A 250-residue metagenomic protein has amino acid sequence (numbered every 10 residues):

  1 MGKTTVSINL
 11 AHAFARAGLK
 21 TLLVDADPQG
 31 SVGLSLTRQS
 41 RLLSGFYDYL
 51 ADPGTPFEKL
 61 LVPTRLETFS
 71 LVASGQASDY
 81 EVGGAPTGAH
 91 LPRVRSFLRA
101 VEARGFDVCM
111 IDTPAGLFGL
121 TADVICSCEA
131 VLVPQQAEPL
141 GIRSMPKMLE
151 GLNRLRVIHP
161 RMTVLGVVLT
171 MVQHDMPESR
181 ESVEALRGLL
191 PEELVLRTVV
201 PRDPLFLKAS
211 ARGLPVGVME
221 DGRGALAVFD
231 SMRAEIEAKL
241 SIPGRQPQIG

Functional and structural regions predicted by a protein language model:
M1-G250: P-loop NTP-binding core
